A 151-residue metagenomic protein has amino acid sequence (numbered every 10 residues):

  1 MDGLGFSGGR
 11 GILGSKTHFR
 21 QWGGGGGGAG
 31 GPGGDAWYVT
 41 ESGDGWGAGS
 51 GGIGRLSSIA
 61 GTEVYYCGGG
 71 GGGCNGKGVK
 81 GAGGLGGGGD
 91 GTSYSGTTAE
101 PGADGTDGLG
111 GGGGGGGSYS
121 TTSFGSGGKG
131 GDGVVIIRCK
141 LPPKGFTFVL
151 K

Functional and structural regions predicted by a protein language model:
M1-L141: Low-complexity, glycine/proline-biased repetitive segments and flexible coils/loops
K140-K151: Short, composition-biased motifs enriched in small/polar/acidic residues
